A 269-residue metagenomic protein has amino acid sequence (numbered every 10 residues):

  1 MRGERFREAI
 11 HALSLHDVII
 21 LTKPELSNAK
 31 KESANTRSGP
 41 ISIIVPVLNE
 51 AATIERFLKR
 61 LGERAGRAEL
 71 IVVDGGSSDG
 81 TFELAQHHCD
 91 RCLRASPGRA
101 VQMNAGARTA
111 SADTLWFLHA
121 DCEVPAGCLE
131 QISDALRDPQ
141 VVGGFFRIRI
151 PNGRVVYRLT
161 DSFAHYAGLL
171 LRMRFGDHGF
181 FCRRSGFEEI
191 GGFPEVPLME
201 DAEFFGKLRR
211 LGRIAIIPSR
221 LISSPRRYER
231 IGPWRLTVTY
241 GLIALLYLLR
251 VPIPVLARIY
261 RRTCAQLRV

Functional and structural regions predicted by a protein language model:
A29-T36, G206-V269: Hydrophobic helical membrane-anchoring modules
P40-S42, E69, E203: Cell-envelope/extracellular polymer assembly enzymes that use nucleotide-activated donors
N49-E63: Short, well-formed alpha-helical segments that are part of the catalytic scaffolds of diverse glycosyltransferases
R60, D74-F82, C122: A conserved acidic beta->alpha catalytic loop
A68, F82-T109: Conserved donor nucleotide-binding strand/loop of the catalytic core
G80, A120-D134, G206: Acidic donor-binding/catalytic loop of UDP-sugar-dependent glycosyltransferases, especially processive GT2
L115: Short aromatic/hydrophobic "clamp" motif used to bind/position activated sugar donors
G127-V155: Conserved donor NDP-sugar-binding/catalytic core segment of glycosyltransferases
